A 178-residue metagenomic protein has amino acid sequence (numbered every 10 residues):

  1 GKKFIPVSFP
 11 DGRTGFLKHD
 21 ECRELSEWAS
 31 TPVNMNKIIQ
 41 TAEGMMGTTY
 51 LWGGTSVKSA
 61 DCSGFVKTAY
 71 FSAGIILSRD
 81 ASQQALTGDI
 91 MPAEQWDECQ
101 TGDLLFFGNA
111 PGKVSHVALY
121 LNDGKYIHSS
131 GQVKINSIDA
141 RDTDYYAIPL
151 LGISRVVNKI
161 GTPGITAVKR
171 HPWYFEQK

Functional and structural regions predicted by a protein language model:
K2-P6: Short aromatic-glycine-enriched beta-strand elements
S8-G44, T48, W173-Q177: Boundary regions of SH3-family modules and the immediately adjacent low-complexity/disordered segments in eukaryotic
R23-L25, M91-Q95, L121-K178: Aromatic- and glycine-rich peptidoglycan recognition patches
A29, V33, G53-D61, A93: A short glycine-/small-residue-rich loop at the edge of a beta-strand within enzyme catalytic domains
A42, G54-A73: Active-site nucleophilic cysteine motif
M46-Y50, A69, A73-L77, N109: Sec/Tat-exported extracytoplasmic proteins
Y50-V57, S78-A81: Surface-exposed patches in mature extracellular/periplasmic domains of secreted proteins
L77-R141: ...with weaker cross-activation on analogous glycine-rich loops/strands in unrelated enzymes
